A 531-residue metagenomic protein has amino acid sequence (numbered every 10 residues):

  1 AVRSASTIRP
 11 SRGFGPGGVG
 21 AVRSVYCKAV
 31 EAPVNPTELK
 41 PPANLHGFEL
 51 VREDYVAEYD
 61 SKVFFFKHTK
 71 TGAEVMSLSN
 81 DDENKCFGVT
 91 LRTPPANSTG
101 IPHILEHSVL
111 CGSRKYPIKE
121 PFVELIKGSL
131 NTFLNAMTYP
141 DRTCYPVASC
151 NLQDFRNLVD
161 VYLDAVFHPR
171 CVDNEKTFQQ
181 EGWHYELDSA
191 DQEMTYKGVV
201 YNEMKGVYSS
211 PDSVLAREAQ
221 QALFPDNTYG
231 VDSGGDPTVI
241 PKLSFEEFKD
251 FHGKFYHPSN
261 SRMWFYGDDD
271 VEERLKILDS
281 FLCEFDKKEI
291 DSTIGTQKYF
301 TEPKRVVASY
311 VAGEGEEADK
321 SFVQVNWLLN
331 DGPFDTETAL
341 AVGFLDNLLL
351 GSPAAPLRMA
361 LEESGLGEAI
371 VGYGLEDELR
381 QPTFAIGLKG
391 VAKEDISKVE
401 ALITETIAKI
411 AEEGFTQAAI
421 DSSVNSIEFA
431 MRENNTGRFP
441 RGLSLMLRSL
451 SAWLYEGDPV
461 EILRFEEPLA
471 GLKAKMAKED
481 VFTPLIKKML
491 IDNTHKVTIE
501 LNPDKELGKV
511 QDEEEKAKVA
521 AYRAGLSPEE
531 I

Functional and structural regions predicted by a protein language model:
A1-G13: N-terminal chloroplast transit peptides
F14, A21-N44, R92-P94, S108-E302 (+2 more regions): Charge-rich, well-structured scaffold segments of protease-associated domains
A29-D82: N- or domain-start disorder-to-order transition segments that initiate the globular core
K62-T69, K304-E314: Short acidic-hydrophobic surface loop/beta-edge motif
M76-L78, G88-T90, P146: Short, conserved beta-strand segments within well-ordered enzyme catalytic domains that often line or immediately flank
E83-F87: Short, conserved catalytic-motif segment at the N-terminal edge
T90-G100: Short pre-active-site segment immediately N-terminal to the catalytic Zn-binding motif
T99-C111: Active-site recognition of the HExxH zinc-binding catalytic motif
